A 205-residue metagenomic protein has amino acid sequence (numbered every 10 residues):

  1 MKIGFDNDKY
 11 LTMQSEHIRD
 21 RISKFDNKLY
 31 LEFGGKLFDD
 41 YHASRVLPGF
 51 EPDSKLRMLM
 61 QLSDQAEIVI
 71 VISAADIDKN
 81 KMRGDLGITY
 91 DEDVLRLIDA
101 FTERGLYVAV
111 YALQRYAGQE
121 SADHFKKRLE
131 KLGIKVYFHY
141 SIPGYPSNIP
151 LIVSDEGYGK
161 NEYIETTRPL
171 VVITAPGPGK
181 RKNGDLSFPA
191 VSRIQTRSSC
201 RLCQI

Functional and structural regions predicted by a protein language model:
M1-Y145: Long, basic/Gly/Ser/Thr-rich N-terminal segments that mediate initial subcellular attachment or targeting
N7, G105, S147-I149, E162-P169: Alpha-helical context
Q14-R21, S154-E165: Pre-Walker A adenine-sensing motif
N27-L29, T167-V171: Pre-Walker A (Motif I) flank of P-loop NTPase domains
L132-Y140, K160-R168, G184, P189-R193: Short, Lys/Arg-enriched charge-dense amphipathic segments
H139-K160: N-terminal pre-Walker A segment at the start of P-loop NTPase domains
L170-Q195, R201: Glycine-rich phosphate-binding P-loop
I205: Conserved nucleotide-sensing/catalytic segment adjacent to the nucleotide-binding pocket in NTP-handling enzymes
